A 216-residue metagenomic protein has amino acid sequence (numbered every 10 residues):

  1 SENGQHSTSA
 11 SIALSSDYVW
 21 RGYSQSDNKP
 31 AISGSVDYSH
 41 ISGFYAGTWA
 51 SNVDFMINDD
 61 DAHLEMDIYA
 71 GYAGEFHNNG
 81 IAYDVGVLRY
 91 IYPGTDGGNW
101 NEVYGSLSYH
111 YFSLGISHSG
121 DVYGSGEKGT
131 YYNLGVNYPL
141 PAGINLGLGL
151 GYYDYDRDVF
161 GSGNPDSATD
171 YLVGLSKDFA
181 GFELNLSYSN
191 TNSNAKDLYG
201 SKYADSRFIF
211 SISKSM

Functional and structural regions predicted by a protein language model:
E2-G43, W49-D54: Short glycine/proline- and aromatic-enriched beta-strand/turn motifs that initiate or cap beta-hairpins
H6, N28-I32, A62-M66, I81 (+5 more regions): Residues that define the transmembrane beta-barrel architecture of outer-membrane proteins
I12-S16, T48-N52, V85-R89, L107 (+3 more regions): Transmembrane beta-barrel strands of outer-membrane/channel proteins
S16, Y38-H40, Y72-G74, R89 (+6 more regions): Residue-level signature of outer-membrane beta-barrel architecture
G22-D27, V53-L64, T95-W100, Y123-G129 (+2 more regions): Outer-membrane beta-barrel translocator domains and adjoining extracellular loop/strand segments of Gram-negative
S42-T48, H77-Y83, Y111-I116, A142-L148 (+1 more regions): Repeated loop/turn-to-beta-strand initiation elements of outer-membrane beta-barrel proteins
G98-G163, Y188: Detector for outer-membrane/organellar transmembrane beta-barrel domains, recognizing the amphipathic beta-strand
H110, V173-F182, Y188, K202-M216: Outer-membrane beta-barrel "beta-signal"
